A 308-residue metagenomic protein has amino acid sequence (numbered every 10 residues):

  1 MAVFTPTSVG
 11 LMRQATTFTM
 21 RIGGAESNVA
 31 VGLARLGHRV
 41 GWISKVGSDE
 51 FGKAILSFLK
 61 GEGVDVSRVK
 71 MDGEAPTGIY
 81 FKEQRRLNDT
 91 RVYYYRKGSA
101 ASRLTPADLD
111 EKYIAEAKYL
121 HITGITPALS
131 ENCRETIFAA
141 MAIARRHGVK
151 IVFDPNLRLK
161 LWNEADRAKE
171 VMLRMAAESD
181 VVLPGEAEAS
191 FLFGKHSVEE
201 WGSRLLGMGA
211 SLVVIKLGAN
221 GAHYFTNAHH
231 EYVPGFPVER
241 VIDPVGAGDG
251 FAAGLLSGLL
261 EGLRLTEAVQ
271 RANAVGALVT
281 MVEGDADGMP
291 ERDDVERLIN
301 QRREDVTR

Functional and structural regions predicted by a protein language model:
M1-L11: Positively charged, low-complexity intrinsically disordered leader regions
L11-V29: Short catalytic helix/loop segments, enriched in acidic residues and glycine and frequently bearing histidine
N28-R39, G258-E261: Alpha-helix C-terminal capping segments
L33, G185, G248: Short, conserved phosphate/pyrophosphate- and ester-handling motifs at nucleotide-, phospho-/glycolipid
R39-G124, E296-R308: Conserved N-terminal subdomain of the carbohydrate kinase-like
Y119, I125-R204, N220-A222: Conserved beta-alpha-beta core of the PfkB/ribokinase-like small-molecule kinase fold
A142-I143, G194-R308: Conserved phosphate-binding/catalytic region of the ribokinase-like
